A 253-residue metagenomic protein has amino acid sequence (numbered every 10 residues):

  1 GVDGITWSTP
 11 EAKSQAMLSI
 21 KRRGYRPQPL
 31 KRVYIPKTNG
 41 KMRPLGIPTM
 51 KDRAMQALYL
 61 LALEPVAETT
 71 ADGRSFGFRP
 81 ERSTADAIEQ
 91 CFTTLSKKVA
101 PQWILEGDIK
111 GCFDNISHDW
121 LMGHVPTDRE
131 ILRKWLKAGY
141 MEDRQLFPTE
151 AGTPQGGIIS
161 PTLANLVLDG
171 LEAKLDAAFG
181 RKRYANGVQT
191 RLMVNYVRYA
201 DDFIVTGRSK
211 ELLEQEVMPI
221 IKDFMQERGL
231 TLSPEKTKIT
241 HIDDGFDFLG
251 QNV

Functional and structural regions predicted by a protein language model:
V2, L61, G107-I109, R208-S209 (+1 more regions): Residues immediately flanking
V2, T6-P27: Amphipathic alpha-helical blocks
L18-R23, V33, T38, G73-R74 (+2 more regions): Conserved polymerase palm-domain catalytic core
P44-I47: Conserved phosphate-binding loops in nucleotide/dinucleotide-binding enzymes
D52: Short loop/hinge segments at the start of secondary-structure elements
M55-L63, L163-V167: Active/ligand-binding-proximal structured segments within catalytic/core domains that scaffold catalytic residues
L61-G77: Charged boundary/loop elements
F246, Q251-N252: C-terminal, non-catalytic macromolecule-binding modules
